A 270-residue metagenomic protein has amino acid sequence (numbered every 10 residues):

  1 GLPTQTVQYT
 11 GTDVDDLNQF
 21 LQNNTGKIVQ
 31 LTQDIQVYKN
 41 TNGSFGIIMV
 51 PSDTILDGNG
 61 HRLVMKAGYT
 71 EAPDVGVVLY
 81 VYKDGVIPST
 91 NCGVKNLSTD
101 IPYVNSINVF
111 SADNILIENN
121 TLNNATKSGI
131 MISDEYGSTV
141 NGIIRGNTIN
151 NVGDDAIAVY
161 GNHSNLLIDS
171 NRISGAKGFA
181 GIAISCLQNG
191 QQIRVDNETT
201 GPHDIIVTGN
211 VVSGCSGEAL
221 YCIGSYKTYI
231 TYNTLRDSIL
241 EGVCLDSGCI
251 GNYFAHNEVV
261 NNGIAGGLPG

Functional and structural regions predicted by a protein language model:
G1-T32, V37: Acidic Gly/Asp/Thr-rich repetitive segments characteristic of extracellular carbohydrate-active and adhesion proteins
Q22-N24, Q36-I55, V64-K95, I101-D113 (+2 more regions): Extracellular beta-strand-rich solenoid/capping regions of secreted or surface-exposed proteins that bind or remodel
V29, I35, I48, T54-L56 (+15 more regions): Solenoid scaffold repeats with emphasis on beta-solenoid/beta-helix
K39-F45, M65-E71, P102-V109, T126-I132 (+5 more regions): Short glycine/acidic-rich loop motifs that flank beta-strands on beta-rich extracellular proteins
G85-V86, E135-G137, C186-G201, A265-L268: Intrinsically disordered, low-complexity Ser/Thr- and acidic-rich flexible linkers and loops, especially at boundaries
